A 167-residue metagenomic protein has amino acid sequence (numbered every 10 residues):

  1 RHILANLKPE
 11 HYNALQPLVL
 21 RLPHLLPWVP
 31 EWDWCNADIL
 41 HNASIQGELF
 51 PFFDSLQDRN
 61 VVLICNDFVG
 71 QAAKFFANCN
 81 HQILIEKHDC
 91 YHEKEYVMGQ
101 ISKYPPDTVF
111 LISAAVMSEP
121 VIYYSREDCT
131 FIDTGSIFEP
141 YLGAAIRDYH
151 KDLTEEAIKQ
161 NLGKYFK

Functional and structural regions predicted by a protein language model:
R1-F76: Electropositive, gly/pro-rich neighborhoods at or near active sites that engage anionic ligands
N13, L63, N80-I83, F131: Conserved beta-strand scaffold positions in the cores of enzyme catalytic domains, especially in NTP/NDP-utilizing
N60, T108-V109: Structural motif
I64-N66, L111-A115, T134-G135: Short His-Asn-centered micro-motif
Q71-A77, E93-K94, I122: A short secondary-structure junction signal
I83-H92, T134-P140: Short, acidic/turn-prone active-site loops that include or flank metal/cofactor- and phosphate-binding residues
E95-Y104: Short amphipathic alpha-helix with an adjacent loop that forms part of the alpha/beta core around
M117-K167: C-terminal functional extensions of proteins
